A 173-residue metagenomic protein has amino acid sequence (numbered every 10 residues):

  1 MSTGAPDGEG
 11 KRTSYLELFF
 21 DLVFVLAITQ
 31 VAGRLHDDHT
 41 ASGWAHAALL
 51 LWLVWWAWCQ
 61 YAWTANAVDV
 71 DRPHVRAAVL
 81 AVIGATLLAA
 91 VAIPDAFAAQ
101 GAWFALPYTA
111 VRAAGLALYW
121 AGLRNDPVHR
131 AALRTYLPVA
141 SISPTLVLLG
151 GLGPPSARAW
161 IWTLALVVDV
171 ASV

Functional and structural regions predicted by a protein language model:
M1-V173: Multi-pass alpha-helical transmembrane bundle typical of ion/small-solute transporters and intramembrane aspartyl
